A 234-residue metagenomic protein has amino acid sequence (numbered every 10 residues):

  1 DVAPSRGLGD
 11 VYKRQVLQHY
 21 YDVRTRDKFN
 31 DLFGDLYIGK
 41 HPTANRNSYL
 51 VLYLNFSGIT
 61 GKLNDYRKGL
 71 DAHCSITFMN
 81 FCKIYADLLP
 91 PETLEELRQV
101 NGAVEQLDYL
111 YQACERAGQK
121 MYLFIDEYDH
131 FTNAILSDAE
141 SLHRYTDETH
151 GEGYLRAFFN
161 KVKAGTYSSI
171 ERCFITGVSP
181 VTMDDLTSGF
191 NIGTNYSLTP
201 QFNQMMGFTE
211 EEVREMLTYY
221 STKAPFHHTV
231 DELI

Functional and structural regions predicted by a protein language model:
D1-Y12: Single conserved hydrophobic/aromatic residue that forms the stacking wall/gate of nucleotide- or nucleobase-binding
L17-Y20, K68-D71, S137-T146, L186-P200: Short secondary-structure boundary/capping segments
H19-K83: P-loop NTPase motor core
L94-Y109: Short glycine-rich substrate-engagement loop in P-loop NTPases that contacts/grips substrate
Y109-R116, R144-E171: Substrate-engagement module of ASCE P-loop NTPases
G118-E148: Conserved P-loop NTPase "ATPase switch" module shared by AAA+ and STAND
F124-D126, A157, E171-V178: Structural recognition of the conserved hydrophobic beta-strand(s) that form the central parallel beta-sheet of P-loop
T182-G189, Y196-I234: Amphipathic alpha-helical segments of the small helical/lid subdomains adjacent to P-loop NTPase cores
